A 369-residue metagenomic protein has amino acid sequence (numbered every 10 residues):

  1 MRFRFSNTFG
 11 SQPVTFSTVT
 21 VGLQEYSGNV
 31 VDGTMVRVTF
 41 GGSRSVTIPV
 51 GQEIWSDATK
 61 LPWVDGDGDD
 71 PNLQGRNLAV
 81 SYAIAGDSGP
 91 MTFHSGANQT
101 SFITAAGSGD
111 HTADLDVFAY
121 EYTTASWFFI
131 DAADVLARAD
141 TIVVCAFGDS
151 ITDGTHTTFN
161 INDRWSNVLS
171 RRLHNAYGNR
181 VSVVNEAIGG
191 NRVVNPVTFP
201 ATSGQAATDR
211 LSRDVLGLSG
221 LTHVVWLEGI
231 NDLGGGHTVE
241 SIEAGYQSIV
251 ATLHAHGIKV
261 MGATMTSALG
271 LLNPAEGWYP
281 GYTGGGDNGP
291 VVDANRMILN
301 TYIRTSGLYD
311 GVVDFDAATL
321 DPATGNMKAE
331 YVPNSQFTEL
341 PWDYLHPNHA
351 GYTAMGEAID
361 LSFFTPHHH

Functional and structural regions predicted by a protein language model:
M1-F147, D153-I161, G178, H367: N-terminal secretory targeting modules
R2, V143-G148, T152, V181-A187 (+4 more regions): Structural recognition of the beta-strand scaffold that forms the well-ordered cores of secreted hydrolase catalytic
T15, P90-G96, T155-N162, N195-T198 (+4 more regions): Short, solvent-exposed loop/turn and secondary-structure capping segments
G86-D87, S150-G154, I188-V193, I230-G234 (+4 more regions): Solvent-exposed loop/turn segments at secondary-structure junctions within structured extracellular/periplasmic domains
F147-F199, H223-V225, G229: Beta-propeller domains
D153, T157, V193-A244, G270: Oxyanion-hole/transition-state-stabilizing segment in secreted/luminal serine hydrolases and related acyltransferases
F199-P200, G204, A268-H369: Catalytic His-Asp segment of secreted/periplasmic serine-dependent ester chemistry enzymes
Q247-G257: Surface-exposed amphipathic alpha-helices with a cationic face
